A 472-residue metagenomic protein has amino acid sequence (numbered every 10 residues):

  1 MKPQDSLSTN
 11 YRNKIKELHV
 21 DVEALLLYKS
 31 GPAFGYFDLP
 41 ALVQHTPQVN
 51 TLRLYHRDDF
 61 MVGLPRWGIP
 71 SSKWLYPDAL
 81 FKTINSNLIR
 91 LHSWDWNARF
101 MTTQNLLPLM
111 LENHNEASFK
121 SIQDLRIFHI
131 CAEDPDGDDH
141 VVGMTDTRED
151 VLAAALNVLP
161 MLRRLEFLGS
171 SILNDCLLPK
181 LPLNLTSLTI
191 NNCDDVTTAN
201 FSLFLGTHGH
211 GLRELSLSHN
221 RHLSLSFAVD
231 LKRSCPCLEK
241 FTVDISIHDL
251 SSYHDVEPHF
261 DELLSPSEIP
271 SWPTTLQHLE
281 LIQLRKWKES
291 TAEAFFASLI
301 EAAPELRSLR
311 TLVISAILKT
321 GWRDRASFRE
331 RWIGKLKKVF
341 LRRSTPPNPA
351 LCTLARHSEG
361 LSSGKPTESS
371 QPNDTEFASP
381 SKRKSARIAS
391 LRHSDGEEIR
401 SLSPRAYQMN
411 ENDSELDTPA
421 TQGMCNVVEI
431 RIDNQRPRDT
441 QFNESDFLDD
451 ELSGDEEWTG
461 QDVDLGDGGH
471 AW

Functional and structural regions predicted by a protein language model:
M1, S6-D21, N50-R53, N87-D95 (+2 more regions): Skp1-binding F-box subdomain of Cullin-RING ligase substrate receptors
K2, L25-G211, H222-V229: Leucine-rich repeat
T9-N13, N87-I89, S118-K120, S271-P273 (+1 more regions): Short helix-terminating capping/connector loops at secondary-structure junctions
N13, V196, H210, L223-S226 (+3 more regions): Eukaryote-biased feature marking scaffold/signaling PDZ-domain proteins and nuclear chromatin regulators
K16-L25, L52-D59, R126-I130, T242-S246 (+2 more regions): Short loop/turn segments at strand-loop or loop-helix junctions that form parts of catalytic or ligand-binding pockets
S170, C193, S218-N220, V243-H248 (+1 more regions): Histidine- and/or cysteine-centered catalytic micro-motif in compact active-site loops
D230-W472: Leucine-rich solenoid repeat modules
